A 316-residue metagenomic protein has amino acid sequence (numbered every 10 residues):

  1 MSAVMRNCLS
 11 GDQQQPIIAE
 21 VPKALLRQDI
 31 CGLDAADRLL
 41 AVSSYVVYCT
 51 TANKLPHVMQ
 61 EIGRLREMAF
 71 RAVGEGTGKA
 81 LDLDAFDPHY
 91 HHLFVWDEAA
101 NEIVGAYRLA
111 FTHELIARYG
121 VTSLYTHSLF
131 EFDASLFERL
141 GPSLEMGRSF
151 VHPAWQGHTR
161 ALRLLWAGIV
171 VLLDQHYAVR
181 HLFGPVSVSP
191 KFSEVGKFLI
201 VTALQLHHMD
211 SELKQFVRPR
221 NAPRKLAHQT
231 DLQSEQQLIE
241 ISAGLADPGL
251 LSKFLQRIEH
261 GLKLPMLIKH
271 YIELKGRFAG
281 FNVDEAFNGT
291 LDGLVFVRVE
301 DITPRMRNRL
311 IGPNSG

Functional and structural regions predicted by a protein language model:
M1-N7: Eukaryotic low-complexity, non-globular regulatory regions
C8-N53: Conserved N-terminal entry element of GNAT/NAT acetyltransferase domains
L39-F111: Short amphipathic alpha-helix that is part of the acyltransferase structural core
T77-A80, E114-R277, A286-T290: Acyl-donor binding region in acyl/amide transferases
A85-F94, K263, N288-G293: A short helix-loop-beta-strand connector motif used in the catalytic cores of GNAT acetyltransferases and, in some
L291-D301: C-terminal "cap" of GNAT-fold acetyltransferases
N308: Basic, polyanion-binding surface patches
N314-G316: Short, cationic low-complexity segments
